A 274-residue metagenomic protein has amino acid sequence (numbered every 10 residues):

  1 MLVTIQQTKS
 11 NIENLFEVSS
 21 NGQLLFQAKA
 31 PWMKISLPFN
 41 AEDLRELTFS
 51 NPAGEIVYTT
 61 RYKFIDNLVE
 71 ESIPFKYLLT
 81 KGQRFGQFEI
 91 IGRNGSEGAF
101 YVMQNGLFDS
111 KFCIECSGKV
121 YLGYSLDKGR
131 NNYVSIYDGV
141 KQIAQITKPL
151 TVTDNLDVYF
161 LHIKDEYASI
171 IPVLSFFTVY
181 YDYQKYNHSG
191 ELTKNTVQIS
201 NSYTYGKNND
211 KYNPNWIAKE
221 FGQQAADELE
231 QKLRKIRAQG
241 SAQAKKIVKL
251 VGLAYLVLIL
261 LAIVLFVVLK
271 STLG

Functional and structural regions predicted by a protein language model:
M1-E46, G82-Q87, G98-A99, Q104-S271: Low-complexity or membrane-interfacial segments used for flexible interactions
L44-R93: A glycine-rich, hydrophobic loop/mini-helix early in the fold
